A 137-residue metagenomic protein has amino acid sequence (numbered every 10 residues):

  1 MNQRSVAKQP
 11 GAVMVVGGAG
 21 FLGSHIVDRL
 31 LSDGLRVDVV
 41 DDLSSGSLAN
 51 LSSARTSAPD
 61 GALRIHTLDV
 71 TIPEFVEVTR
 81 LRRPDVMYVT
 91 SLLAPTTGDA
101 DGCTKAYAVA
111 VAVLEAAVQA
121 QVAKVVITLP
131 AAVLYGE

Functional and structural regions predicted by a protein language model:
M1-E137: N-terminal Rossmann-like NAD(P)+-binding domain of SDR-like oxidoreductases, especially those catalyzing
